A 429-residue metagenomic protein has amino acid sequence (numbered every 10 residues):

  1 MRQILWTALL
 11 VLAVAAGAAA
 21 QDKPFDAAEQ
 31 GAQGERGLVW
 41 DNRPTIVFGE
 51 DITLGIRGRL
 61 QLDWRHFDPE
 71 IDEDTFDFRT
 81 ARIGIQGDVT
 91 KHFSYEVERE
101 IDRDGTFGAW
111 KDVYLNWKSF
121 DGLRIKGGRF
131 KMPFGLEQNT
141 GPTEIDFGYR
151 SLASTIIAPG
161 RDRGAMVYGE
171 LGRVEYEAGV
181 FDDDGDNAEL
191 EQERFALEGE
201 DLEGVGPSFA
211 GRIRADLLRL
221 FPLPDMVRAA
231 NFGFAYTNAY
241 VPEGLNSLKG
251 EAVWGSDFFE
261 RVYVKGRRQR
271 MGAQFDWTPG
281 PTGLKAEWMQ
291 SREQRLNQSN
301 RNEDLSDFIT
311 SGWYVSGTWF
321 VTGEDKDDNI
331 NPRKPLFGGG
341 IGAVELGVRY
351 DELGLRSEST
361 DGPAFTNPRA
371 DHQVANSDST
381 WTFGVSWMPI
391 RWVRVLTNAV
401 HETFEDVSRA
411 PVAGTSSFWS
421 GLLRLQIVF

Functional and structural regions predicted by a protein language model:
M1-I4: Positively charged n-region of N-terminal signal peptides that target proteins for export
W6-A15: Bacterial N-terminal signal peptides
L9, Q33-G34: Glycine-rich, low-complexity segments
L12-A13, I101, N297, H401: Alpha-helical transmembrane segments and their juxtamembrane interfaces
A16-A20: Sec/Tat signal peptide C-region and signal peptidase I cleavage site
D22-Q33, P69-I71, N116, M226-A230 (+2 more regions): Outer-membrane beta-barrel pore domains
L38-W40: N-terminal amphipathic/hydrophobic interface segments
N42-R194, E200-P242, I309-T360: Outer membrane beta-barrel
